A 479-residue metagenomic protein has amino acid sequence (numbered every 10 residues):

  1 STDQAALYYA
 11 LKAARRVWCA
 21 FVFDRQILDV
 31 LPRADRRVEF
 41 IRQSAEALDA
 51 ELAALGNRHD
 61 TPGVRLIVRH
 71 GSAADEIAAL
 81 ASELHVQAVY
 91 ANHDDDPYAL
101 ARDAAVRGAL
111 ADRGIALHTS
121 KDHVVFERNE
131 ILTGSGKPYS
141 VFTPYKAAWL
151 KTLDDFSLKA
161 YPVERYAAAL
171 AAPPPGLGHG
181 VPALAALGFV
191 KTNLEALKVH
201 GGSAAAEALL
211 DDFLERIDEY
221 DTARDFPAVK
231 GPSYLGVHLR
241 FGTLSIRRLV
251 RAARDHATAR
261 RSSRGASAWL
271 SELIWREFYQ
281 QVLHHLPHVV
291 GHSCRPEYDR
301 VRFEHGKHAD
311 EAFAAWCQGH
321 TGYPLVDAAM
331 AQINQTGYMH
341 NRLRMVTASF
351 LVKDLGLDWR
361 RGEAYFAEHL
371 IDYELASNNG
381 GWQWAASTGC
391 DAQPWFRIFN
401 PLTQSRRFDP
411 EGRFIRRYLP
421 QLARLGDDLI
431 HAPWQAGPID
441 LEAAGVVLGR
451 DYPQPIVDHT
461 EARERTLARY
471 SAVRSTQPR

Functional and structural regions predicted by a protein language model:
S1-S157, G265, S377, T460 (+2 more regions): Trp/Phe/Arg-rich N-terminal binding region typifying the photolyase-homology
A6, S44, L48, A206-L209 (+8 more regions): Alpha-helical packing segments of well-folded alpha/beta enzyme cores
I41, S203, G319-G322: Generic alpha-helical segment signature
I115, G136-Y298, F408-D409, R413-R479: Glycine/tryptophan-enriched, flexible segments
K230-Q421, D427: Active-site-proximal binding-pocket segments
